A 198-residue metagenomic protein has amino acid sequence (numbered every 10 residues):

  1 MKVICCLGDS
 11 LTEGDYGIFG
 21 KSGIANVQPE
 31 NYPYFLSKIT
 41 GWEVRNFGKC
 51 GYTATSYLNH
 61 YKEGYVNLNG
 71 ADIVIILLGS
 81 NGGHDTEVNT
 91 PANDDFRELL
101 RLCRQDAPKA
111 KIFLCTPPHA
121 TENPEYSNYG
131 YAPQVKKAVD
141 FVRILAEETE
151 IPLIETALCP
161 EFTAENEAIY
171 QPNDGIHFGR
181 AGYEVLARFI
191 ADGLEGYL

Functional and structural regions predicted by a protein language model:
K2-C5, E13-R97, Y126, K136: Conserved SGNH/GDSL esterase-like catalytic core that processes O-acyl groups on lipids and polysaccharides
C5, P118-L198: Catalytic His-Asp segment of secreted/periplasmic serine-dependent ester chemistry enzymes
L7-G8, C115: Short hydrophobic segments within beta-strands
S10, S80, P118-T121: Short, flexible active-site-adjacent loop segments at beta-strand->alpha-helix junctions, enriched in small/polar
Y61, L102, I176: Catalytic phosphate/metal-binding cores of nucleic-acid and nucleotide-processing enzymes, i.e., regions that mediate
L77, C115-T116: Alpha/beta-hydrolase-fold catalytic nucleophile elbow
P91-D94, E98-Q105, K137-I144: Alpha-helical scaffolding segments of alpha/beta enzyme cores, especially the outer helices of TIM-barrel or partial
D106-K111: A short helix->loop->beta-strand "cap" motif at the edges of active sites that frequently abuts
